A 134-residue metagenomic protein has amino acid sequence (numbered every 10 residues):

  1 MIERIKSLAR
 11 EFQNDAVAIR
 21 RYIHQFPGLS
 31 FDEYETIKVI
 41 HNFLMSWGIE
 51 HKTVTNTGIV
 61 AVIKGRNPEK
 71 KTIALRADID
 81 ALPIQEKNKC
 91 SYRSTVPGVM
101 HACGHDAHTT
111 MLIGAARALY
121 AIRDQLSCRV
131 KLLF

Functional and structural regions predicted by a protein language model:
I2-H101, T110-I113, R117-S127: Acidic/His- and Gly-rich active-site-bordering loop/insert found across diverse amide/peptide-bond hydrolases
R129-F134: Divalent metal-dependent hydrolysis catalytic cores, especially in the metallo-beta-lactamase
